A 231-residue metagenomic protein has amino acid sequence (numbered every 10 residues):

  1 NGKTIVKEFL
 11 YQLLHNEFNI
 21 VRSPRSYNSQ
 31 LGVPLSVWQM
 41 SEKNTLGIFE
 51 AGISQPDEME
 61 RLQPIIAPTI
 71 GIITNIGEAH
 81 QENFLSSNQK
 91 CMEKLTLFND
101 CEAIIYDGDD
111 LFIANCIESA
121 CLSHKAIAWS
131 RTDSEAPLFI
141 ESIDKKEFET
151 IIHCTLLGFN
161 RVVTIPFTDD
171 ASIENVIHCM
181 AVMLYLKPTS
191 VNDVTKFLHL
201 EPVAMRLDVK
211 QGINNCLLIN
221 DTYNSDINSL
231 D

Functional and structural regions predicted by a protein language model:
N1-G108, F112-K125, L184-L186: Phosphate-binding loop of NTP-binding sites
V6, H178, S229: Conserved cofactor-binding/catalytic machinery of classical short-chain dehydrogenase/reductase
S23-P24, F49-E50, I165-P166, I219-N220 (+1 more regions): Thr-Gly-centered strand-to-loop micro-motif
Y27, G52-I53, F197-L200, Y223: Conserved phosphate/pyrophosphate-binding and hydrolysis machinery centered on Walker-type P-loop NTPases, extending
I70-L217: Acidic, Mg2+-coordinating active-site environments of NTP-dependent enzymes
P202-M205, T222-L230: Glycine-rich phosphate/pyrophosphate-binding beta-alpha loops
